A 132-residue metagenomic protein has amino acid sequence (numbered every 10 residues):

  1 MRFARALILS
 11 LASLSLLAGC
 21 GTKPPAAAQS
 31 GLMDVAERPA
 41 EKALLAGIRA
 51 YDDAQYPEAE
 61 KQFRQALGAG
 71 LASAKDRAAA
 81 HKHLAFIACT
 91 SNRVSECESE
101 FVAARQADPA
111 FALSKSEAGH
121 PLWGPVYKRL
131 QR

Functional and structural regions predicted by a protein language model:
L14-P39: Bacterial Sec signal peptide processing site at the extreme N-terminus
S73-R77, Q106-L122: Boundary/linker segments of alpha-helical solenoid repeat arrays
